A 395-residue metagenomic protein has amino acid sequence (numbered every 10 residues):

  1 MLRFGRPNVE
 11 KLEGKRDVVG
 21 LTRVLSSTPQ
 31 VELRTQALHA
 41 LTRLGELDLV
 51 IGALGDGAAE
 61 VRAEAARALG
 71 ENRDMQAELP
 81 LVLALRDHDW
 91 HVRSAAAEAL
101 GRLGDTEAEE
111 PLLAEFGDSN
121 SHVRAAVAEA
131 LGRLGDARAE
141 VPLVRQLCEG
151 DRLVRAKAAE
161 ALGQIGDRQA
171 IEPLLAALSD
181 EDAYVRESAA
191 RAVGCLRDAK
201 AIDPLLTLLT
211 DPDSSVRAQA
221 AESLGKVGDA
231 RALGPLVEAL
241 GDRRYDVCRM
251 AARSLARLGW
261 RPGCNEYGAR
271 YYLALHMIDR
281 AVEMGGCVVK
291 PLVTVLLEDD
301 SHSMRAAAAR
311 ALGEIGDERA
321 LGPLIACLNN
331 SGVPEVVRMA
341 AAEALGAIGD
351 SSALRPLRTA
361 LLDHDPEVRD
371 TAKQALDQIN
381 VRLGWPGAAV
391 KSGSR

Functional and structural regions predicted by a protein language model:
M1-L49, A53, A58-V61, A68-L69 (+2 more regions): N-terminal segments that cap or nucleate solenoid repeat domains
G5-N8, R34-A37, A65, A96 (+9 more regions): Conserved hydrophobic register position within alpha-solenoid helical repeats
K11, A40-R43, A68-E71, A99-R102 (+10 more regions): Core register positions within helices of long alpha-helical scaffolds
G14-S26, L44-G55, D74-R86, D105-G117 (+9 more regions): Amphipathic alpha-helical scaffolding segments comprising HEAT/armadillo-like alpha-solenoid repeats
P29-Q30, G57-A58, H88-D89, S119-N120 (+7 more regions): Short inter-helical turns and helix N-cap capping residues of alpha-solenoid HEAT/ARM repeat scaffolds
G52, G57-N72, E78-L103, E109-A114 (+2 more regions): A generic tandem-repeat structural signature
L69, A84, R93, L100 (+17 more regions): TPR/Sel1-like alpha-solenoid repeat signature
